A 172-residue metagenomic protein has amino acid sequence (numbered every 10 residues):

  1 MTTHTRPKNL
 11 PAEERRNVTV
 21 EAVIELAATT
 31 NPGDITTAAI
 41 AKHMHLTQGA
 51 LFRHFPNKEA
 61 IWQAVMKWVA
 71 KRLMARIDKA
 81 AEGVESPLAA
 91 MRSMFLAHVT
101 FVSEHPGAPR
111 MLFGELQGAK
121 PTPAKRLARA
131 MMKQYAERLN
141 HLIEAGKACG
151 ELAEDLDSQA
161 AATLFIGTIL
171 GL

Functional and structural regions predicted by a protein language model:
M1-E14, D155: N-terminal intrinsically disordered/low-complexity leader segments
R15-V23, I40, V65-V69, L73 (+1 more regions): Generic hydrophobic, amphipathic alpha-helix propensity
V18, L26-A60, A64: Helix-turn-helix
A22-L26, F101, T168: Short amphipathic alpha-helical elements of helix-turn-helix/winged-helix folds
T36, R110-L112, K125, E151-D155: Short, hydrophobic secondary-structure boundary micro-motifs
A64, D78-A108, S158, A162-F165: Hydrophobic alpha-helical connector segments
K71-M74, D78, T122-C149, Q159-G167: Amphipathic alpha-helical packing segments from all-alpha helical-bundle domains
S103-P123: Amphipathic alpha-helical segments used for helix-helix packing
